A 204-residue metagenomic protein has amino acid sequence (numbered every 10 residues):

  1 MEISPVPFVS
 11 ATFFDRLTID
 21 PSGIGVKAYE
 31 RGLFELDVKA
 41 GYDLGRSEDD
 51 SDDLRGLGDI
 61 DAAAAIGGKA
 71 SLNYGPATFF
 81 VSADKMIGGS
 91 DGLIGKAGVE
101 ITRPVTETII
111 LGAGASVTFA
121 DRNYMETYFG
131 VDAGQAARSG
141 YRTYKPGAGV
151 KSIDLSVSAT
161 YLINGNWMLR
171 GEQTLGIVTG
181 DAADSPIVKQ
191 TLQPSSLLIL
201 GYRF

Functional and structural regions predicted by a protein language model:
M1-G23, V38-D59: Outer-membrane beta-barrel initiation region
M1-P7, G32-F34, I60-I66, G75 (+3 more regions): Residues that define the transmembrane beta-barrel architecture of outer-membrane proteins
P5-F13, G25-Y29, I66-L72, G95-V105 (+1 more regions): Feature captures outer-membrane beta-barrel proteins of Gram-negative bacteria and organelles
R16-T18, F34, P76-F79, T108-L111 (+1 more regions): Repeated loop/turn-to-beta-strand initiation elements of outer-membrane beta-barrel proteins
L17-G25, S51-R55, Y74-I87, A97: Transmembrane beta-strand segments that form the barrel wall of outer-membrane beta-barrel proteins
S22, D37-G41, F80-D84, G114-T118 (+2 more regions): Transmembrane beta-strands of outer-membrane beta-barrel proteins
K27, I87-K96, E100-Q190, Y202-F204: Outer-membrane beta-barrel transmembrane domain signature
I66-S82, M168-L175, L198-L200: Surface-exposed extracellular loop regions of Gram-negative outer-membrane beta-barrel proteins
